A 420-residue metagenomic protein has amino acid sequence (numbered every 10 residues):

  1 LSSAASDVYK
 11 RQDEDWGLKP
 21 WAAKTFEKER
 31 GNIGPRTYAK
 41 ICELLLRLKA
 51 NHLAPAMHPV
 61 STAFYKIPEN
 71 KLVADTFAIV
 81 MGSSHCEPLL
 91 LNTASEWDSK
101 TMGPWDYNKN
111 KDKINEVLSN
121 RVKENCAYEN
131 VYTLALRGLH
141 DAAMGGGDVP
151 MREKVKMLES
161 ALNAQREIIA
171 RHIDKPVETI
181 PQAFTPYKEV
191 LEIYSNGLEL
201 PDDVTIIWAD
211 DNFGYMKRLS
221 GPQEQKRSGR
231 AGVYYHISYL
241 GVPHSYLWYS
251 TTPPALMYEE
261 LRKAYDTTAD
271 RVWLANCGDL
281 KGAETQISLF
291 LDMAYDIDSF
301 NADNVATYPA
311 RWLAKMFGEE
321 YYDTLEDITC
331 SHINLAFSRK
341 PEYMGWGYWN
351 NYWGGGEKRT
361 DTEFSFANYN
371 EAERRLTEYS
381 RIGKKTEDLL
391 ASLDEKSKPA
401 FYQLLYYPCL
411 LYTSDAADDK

Functional and structural regions predicted by a protein language model:
A4-Q12, Y412-D419: Conserved small/polar residues in nucleotide/adenosyl-binding loops
D7, T25-E29, L44, T76-F77 (+2 more regions): Aromatic- and acidic-residue-enriched carbohydrate-binding clefts of CAZyme catalytic domains
W16-I33, A54-S61, D98-D112, A142-L158 (+1 more regions): The substrate-binding groove and active-site-proximal loops of carbohydrate-active enzymes, especially glycoside
I33-A56, T267: Catalytic domains of carbohydrate-active enzymes, especially glycoside hydrolases
V60-G82: Aromatic-lined substrate-binding rim segments of carbohydrate-active enzymes
Y65, P104-S228, D394: Gly/Pro-rich turn-and-neighbor structural signature
L256-T324: Substrate-binding cleft of secreted/luminal carbohydrate-active enzymes
A310-D418: C-terminal non-catalytic alpha-helical accessory regions
